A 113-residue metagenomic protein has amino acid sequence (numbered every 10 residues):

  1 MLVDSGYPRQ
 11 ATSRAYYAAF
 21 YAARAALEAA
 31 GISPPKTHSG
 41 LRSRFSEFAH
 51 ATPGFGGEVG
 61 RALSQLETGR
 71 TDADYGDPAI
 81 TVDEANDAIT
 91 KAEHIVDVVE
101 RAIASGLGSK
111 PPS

Functional and structural regions predicted by a protein language model:
M1-S113: Terminal alpha-helical segments
